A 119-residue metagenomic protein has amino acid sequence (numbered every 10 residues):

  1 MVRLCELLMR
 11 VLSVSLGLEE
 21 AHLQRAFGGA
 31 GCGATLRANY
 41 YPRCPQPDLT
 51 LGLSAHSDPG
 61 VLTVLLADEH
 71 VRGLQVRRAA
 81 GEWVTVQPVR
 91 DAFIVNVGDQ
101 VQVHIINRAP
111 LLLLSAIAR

Functional and structural regions predicted by a protein language model:
M1-R119: Peripheral, non-catalytic segments flanking oxidoreductase cores
